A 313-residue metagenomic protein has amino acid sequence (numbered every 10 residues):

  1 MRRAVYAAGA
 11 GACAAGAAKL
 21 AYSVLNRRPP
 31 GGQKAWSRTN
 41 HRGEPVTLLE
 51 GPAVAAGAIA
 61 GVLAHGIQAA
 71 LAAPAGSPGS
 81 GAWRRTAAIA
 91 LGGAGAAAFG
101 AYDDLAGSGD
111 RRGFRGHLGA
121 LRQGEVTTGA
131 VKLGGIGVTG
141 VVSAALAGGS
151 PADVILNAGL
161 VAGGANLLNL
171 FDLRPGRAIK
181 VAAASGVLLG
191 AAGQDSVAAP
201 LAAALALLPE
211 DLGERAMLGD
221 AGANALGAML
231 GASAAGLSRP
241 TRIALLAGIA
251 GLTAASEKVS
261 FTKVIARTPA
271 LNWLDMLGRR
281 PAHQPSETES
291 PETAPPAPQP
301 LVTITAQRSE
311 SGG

Functional and structural regions predicted by a protein language model:
R2-K263: "…together with the soluble PPM/PP2C metallo-phosphatase catalytic core" -> "…together with the soluble PPM/PP2C
R239-G313: C-terminal membrane-associated helical module and adjoining short loops/tails
